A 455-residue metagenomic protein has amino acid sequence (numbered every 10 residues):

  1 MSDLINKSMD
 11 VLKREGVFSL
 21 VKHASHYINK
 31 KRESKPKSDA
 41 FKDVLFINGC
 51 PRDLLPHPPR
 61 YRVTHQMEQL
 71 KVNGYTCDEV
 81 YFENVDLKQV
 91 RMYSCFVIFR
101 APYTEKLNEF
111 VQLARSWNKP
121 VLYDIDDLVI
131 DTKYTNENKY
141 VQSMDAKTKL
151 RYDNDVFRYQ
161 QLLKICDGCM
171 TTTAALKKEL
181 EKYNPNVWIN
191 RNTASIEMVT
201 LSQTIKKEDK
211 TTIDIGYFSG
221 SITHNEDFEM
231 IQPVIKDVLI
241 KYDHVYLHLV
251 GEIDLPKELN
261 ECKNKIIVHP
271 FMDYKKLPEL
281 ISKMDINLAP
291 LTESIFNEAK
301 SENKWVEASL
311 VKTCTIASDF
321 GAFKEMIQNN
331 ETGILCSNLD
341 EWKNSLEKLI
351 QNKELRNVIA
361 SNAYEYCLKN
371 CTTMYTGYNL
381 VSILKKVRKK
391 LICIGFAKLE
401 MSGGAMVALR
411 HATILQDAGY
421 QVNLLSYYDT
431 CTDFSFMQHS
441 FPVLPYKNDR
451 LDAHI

Functional and structural regions predicted by a protein language model:
R32, K37-L54, G216-S219, K389-M401 (+1 more regions): Nucleotide-activated donor-dependent transferases that construct or modify glycoconjugates
P51-Q69, N73, N192-S202, E208-S282 (+1 more regions): Conserved catalytic-core segment of nucleotide-activated headgroup transferases in glycan assembly
Q112-L113, A146-C169: Membrane-proximal helix-turn-helix segments that form the acceptor-binding/catalytic region of lipid-linked
Y123-V156, E197-L201, E208-T211: Acceptor-binding helix/loop patch of EC 2.4 sugar-transfer enzymes, predominantly nucleotide-sugar-dependent
D131, E226, D273-L280, D285-E307 (+1 more regions): Nucleotide-sugar-dependent
K164-S202: Donor nucleotide-sugar binding/catalytic pocket of nucleotide-sugar-dependent glycosyltransferases
N329-D340, K348-E354: Conserved acidic donor-binding segment of nucleotide-sugar-dependent glycosyltransferases
E354-L384: A charged, aromatic-enriched C-terminal amphipathic alpha-helix characteristic of glycosyltransferases across folds
